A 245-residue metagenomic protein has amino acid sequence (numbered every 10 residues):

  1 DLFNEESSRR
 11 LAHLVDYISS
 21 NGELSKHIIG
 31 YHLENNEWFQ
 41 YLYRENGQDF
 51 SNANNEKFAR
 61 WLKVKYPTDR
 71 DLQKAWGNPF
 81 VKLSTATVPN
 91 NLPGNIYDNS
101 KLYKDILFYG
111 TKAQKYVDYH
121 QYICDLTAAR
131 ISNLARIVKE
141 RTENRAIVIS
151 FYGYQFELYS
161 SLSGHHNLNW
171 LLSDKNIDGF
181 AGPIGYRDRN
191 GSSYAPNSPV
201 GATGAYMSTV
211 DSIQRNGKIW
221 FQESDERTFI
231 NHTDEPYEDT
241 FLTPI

Functional and structural regions predicted by a protein language model:
D1-L171, I177, G185-Y186, T203: Polysaccharide-binding and catalytic clefts of secreted carbohydrate-active enzymes
N99-D118, Y206-T243: Active-site clefts of carbohydrate-active enzymes
A135, L168-N169, M207-D211, I245: Short amphipathic alpha-helical segments and helix-helix/interface helices
Y154-H165, G185-A205, F229-H232, P236-D239: Acidic-and-aromatic substrate-binding clefts and catalytic sites of carbohydrate-active enzymes
L171-F180, I213-G217: Active-site-adjacent "gating/activation" loops or surface patches in catalytic cores
